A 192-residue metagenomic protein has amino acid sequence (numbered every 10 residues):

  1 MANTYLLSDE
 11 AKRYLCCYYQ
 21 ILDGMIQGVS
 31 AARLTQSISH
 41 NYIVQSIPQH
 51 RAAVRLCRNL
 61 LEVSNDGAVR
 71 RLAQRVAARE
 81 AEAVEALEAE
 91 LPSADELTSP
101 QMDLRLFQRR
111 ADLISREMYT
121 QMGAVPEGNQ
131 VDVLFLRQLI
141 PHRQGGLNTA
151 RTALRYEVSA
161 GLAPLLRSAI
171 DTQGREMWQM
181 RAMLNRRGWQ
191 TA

Functional and structural regions predicted by a protein language model:
M1-A192: All-alpha RGS (Regulator of G-protein Signaling) helical domain and cognate RGS-like helical scaffolds
